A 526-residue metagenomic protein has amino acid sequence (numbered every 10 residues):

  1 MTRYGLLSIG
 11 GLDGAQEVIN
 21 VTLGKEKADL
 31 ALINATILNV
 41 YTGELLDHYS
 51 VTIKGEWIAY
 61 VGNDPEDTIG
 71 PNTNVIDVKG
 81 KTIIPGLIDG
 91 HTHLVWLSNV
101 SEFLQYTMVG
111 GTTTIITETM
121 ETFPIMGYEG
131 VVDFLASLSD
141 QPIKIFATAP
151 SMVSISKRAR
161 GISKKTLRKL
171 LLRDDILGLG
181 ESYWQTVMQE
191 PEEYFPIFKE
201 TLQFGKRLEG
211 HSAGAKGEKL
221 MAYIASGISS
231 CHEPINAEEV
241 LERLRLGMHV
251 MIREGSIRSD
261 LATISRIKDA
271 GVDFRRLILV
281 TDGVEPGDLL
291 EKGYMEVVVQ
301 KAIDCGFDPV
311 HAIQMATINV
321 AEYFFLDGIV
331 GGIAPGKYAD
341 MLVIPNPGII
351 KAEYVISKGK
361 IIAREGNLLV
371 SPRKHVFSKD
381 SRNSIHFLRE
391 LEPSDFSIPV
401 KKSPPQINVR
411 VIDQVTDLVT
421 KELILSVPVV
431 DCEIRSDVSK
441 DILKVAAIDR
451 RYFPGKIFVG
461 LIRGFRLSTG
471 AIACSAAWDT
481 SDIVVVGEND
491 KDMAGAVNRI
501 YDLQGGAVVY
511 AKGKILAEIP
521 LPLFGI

Functional and structural regions predicted by a protein language model:
M1-Y49, I53-K54, A59, D64 (+3 more regions): Active-site microenvironment of metallo-dependent hydrolases
T2-T22, E26-K27, V78, L104-R207 (+2 more regions): Divalent-metal coordination cores built from histidine and acidic residues
L23-N34, T68-I115: Replace "His-x-His-based motif
D64, H93, T119-T122, P150-S151 (+7 more regions): Short, ordered loop/turn segments at secondary-structure junctions
K81, W96-I145, R160-L172, V438-K440 (+3 more regions): Alpha-helical scaffold segments that flank or form the walls of functional sites
I84-G90, T117-M120, T148, G180 (+3 more regions): Active-site neighborhood of phospho(di)ester-bond hydrolases with catalytic His/Asp-centered motifs
M126-G130, I155-G161, E190-Y194, K219-Y223 (+8 more regions): Short acidic, glycine/serine/threonine-rich loops at helix termini
I162-G180, T186-I252, R258-L279, L290-D304 (+2 more regions): Histidine/acidic residue-rich metal-binding segments in metalloenzymes
